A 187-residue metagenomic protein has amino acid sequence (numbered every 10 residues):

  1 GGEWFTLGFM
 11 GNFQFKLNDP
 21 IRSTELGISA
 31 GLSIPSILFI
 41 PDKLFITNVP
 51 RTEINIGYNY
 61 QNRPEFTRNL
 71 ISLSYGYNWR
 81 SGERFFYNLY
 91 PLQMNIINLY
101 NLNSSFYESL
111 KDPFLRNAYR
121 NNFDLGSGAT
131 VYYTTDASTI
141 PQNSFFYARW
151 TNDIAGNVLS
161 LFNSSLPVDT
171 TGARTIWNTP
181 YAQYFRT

Functional and structural regions predicted by a protein language model:
G1-W4, I21: Membrane-proximal, glycine/serine-rich, low-complexity loop/turn segments characteristic of large bacterial
G8, N12-Q14, P20-T187: Transmembrane beta-strand segments of outer-membrane beta-barrel domains in Gram-negative and organellar OMPs
